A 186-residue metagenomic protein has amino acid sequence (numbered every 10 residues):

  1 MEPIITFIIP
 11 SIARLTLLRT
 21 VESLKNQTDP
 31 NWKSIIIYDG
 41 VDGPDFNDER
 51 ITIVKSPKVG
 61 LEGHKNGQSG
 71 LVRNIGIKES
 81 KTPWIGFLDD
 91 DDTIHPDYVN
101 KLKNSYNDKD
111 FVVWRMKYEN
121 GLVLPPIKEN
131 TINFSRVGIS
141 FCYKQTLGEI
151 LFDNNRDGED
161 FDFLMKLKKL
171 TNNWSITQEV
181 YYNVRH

Functional and structural regions predicted by a protein language model:
M1-S23: N-proximal low-complexity "stem/linker" segments adjacent to membrane-targeting elements
E22-N31: Short, acidic, metal-binding catalytic loop of nucleotide-sugar glycosyltransferases
P30, I36-N47, P57-K58, T93: A conserved acidic beta->alpha catalytic loop
P44-K78: Active-site-proximal specificity loops/subdomain of glycosyltransferases
I85: Short aromatic/hydrophobic "clamp" motif used to bind/position activated sugar donors
D92-S105: Acidic donor-binding/catalytic loop of UDP-sugar-dependent glycosyltransferases, especially processive GT2
V112-P126: Short beta-strand-to-loop element that shapes/binds the nucleotide-sugar donor at the catalytic cleft/hinge
E129-H186: Conserved nucleotide-sugar donor-binding catalytic segment
